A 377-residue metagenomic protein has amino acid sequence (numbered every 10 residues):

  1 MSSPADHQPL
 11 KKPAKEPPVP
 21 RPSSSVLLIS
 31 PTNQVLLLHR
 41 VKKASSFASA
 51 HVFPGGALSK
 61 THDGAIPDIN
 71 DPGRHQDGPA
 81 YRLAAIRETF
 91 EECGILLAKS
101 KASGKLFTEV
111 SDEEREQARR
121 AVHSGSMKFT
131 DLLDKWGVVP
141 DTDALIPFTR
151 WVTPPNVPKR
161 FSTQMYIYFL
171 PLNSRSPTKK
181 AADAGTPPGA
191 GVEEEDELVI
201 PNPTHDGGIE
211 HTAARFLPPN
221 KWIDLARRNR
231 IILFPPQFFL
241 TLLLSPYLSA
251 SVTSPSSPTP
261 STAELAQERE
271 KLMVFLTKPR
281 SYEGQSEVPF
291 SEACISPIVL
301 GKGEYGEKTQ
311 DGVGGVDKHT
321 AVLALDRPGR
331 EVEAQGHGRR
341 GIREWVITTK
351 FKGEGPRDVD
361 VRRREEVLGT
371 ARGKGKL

Functional and structural regions predicted by a protein language model:
M1-L377: N-terminal leader/linker segments that precede catalytic domains of diphosphate-processing enzymes
